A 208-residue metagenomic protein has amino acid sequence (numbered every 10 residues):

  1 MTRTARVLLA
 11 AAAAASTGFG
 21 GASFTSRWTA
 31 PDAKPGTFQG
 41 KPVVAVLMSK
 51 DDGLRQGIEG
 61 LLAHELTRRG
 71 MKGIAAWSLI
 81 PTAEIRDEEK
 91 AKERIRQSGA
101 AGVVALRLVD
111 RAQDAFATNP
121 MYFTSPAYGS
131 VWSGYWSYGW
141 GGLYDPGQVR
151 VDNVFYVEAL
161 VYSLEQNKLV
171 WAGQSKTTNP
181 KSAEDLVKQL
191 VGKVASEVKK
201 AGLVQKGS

Functional and structural regions predicted by a protein language model:
M1-L9: Bacterial N-terminal signal peptides that target proteins for export
T4-A5, E88, R96, A183: Structural motif marking the loop-to-transmembrane transition
A11-F19: Hydrophobic h-region of N-terminal signal peptides that target proteins for export in Gram-negative bacteria
F19-P42, K50-G53, L143-S208: C-terminal/domain-edge helix-coil "capping" segments
W28-A33, G57-R68, A127-G129, A201-Q205: Short low-complexity stretches enriched in small and charged residues
P42, V46-F116: N-terminal segment of the mature soluble domain
I74-I80, A105-L106, Y135-Y138, Q189-K193 (+1 more regions): Short C-terminal domain-edge/linker segments immediately following a structured domain
D87-V161: Surface-exposed short loop/turn segments
